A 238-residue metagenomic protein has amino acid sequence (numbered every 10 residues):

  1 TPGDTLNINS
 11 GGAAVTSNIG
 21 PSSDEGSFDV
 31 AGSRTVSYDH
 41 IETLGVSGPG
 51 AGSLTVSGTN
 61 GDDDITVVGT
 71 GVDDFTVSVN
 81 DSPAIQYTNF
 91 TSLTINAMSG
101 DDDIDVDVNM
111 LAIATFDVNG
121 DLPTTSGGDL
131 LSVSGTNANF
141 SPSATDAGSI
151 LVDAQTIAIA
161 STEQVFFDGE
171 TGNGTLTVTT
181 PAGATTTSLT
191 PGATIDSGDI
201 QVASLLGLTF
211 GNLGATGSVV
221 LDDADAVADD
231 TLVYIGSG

Functional and structural regions predicted by a protein language model:
T1-G238: Acidic, glycine-rich low-complexity segments
